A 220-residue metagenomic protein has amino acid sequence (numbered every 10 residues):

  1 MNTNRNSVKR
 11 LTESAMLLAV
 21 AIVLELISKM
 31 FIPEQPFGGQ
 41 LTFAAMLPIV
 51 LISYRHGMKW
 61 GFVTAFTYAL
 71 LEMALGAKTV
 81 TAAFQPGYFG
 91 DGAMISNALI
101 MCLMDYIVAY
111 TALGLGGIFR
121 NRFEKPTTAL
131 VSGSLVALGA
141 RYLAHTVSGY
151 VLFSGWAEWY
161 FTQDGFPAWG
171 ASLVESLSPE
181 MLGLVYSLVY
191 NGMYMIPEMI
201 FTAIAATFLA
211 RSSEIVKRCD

Functional and structural regions predicted by a protein language model:
M1-D220: Loop-helix junctions at membrane interfaces
